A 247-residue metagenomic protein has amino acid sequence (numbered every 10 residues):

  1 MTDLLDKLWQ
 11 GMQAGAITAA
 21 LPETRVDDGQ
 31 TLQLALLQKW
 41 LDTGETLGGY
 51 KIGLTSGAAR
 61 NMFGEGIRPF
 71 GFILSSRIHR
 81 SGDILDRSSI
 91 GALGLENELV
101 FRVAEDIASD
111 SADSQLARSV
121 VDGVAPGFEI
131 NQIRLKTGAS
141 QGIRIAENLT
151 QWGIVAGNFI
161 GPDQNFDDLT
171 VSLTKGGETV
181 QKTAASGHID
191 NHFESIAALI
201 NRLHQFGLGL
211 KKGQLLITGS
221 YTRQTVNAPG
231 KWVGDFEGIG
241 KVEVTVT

Functional and structural regions predicted by a protein language model:
T2-N191, Q205, T225-K231, I239-T247: Catalytic-core "active-site belt" of small-molecule-metabolizing enzymes, emphasizing His/Asp/Glu-rich regions
H192-N227: A conserved acidic, glycine/proline-rich C-terminal tail/linker
